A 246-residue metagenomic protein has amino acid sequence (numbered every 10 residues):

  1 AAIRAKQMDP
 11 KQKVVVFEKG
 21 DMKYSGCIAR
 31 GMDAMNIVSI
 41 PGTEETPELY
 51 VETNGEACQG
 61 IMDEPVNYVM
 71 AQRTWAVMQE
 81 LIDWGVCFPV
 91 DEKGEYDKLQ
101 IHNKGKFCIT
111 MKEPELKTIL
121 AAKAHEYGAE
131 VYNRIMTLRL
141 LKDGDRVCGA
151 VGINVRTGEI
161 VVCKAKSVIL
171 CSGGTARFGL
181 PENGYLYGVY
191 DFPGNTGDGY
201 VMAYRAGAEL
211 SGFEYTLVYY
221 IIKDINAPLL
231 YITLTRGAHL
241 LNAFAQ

Functional and structural regions predicted by a protein language model:
A1-V51, M111-Q246: Residues forming the flavin
N54-D97: Rossmann-like flavin
G60-E64, E92-K117, A176-L180: Helix-loop-beta segment of a Rossmann-like dinucleotide-binding subdomain
E64-M70, G105-C108, L186-G188, L217-Y219: Conserved short loop/turn motifs at secondary-structure junctions
Q79, Q100-I101, A122, V201: Surface-exposed alpha-helical segments enriched in charged/polar residues
E80-V86, F107-K112, Y231-T233: Short, charged low-complexity intrinsically disordered segments located at boundaries of structured domains
